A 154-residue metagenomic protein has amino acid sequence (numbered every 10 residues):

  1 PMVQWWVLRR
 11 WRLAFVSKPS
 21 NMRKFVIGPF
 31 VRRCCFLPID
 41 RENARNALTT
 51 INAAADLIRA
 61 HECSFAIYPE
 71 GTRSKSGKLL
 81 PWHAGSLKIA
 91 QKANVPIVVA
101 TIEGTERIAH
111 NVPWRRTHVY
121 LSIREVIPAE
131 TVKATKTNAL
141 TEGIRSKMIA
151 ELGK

Functional and structural regions predicted by a protein language model:
P1-A44: Catalytic core of membrane glycerolipid acyltransferases/transacylases, capturing the structured, soluble-facing
R9, R59, Q91: Anion (oxyanion) recognition and catalysis
L13, L57, H61-I67: Generic beta-sheet signal
R23, T50-I51, W82-H83: Amphipathic coiled-coil/heptad-repeat helices and related helical stalk/stem segments that mediate oligomerization
V26-G28, C63-A66, K75-E142: A cross-family acyltransferase "interaction/gating" segment
N46-A55: Anionic-ligand binding region
L57-A60, N138-K154: Membrane-interfacial terminal anchoring regions of lipid-handling membrane enzymes
E70: Active-site glycine-centered loops adjacent to acidic/histidine catalytic or metal-binding residues that shape
